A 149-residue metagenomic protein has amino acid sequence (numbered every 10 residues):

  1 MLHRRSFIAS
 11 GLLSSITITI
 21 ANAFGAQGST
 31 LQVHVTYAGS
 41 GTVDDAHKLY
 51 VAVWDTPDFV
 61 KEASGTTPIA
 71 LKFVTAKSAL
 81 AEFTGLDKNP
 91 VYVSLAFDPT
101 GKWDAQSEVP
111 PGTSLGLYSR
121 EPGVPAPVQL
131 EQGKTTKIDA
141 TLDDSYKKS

Functional and structural regions predicted by a protein language model:
M1-S14: N-terminal secretory signal peptides and thylakoid transit peptides that target proteins across membranes
F24, T100-I138: Structured interaction patches on ligand/partner-binding surfaces of diverse proteins
S29-G39, A140: A short, amphipathic beta-strand motif
S40-A63: Short, ordered, surface-exposed loop/turn motifs in non-cytosolic proteins
F59-A79: Short, acidic Ser/Thr/Gly-rich low-complexity loop/linker segments typical of extracellular and cell-surface proteins
K77-A81, T136-I138: Short strand-edge motifs at loop-to-beta-strand transitions and within beta-strands of extracellular beta-rich domains
E82-P90: Short Pro-Gly-centered beta-turn/loop motif in secreted/extracellular proteins
N89-T100: A short, solvent-exposed beta-strand micro-motif common in secreted/extracellular proteins
